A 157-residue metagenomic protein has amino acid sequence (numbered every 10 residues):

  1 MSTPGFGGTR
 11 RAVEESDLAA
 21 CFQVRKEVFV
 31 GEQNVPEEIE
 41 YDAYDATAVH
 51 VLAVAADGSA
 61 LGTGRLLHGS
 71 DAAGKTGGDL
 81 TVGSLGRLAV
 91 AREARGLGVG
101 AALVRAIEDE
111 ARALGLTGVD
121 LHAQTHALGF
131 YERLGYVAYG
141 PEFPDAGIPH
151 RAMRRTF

Functional and structural regions predicted by a protein language model:
M1-C21: A short beta-loop-alpha structural element at the N-terminal edge of CoA-dependent acyl/N-acetyltransferase catalytic
M1-G8, D57, A73-G77, F157: Short, low-complexity, intrinsically disordered N-terminal peptides in bacterial proteins
V24-E37: Helix-loop element at the rim of GNAT/NAT acetyltransferase active sites that forms part of the acceptor-substrate
E38-G64: Conserved beta-hairpin
L52, S59-G74, V82-A89: Conserved beta-strand in the GNAT
V90, G96-D109, R133: Conserved acetyl-CoA-binding loop-helix of GNAT-fold acetyltransferases
V104, A111-Q124: Conserved GNAT acetyl-CoA-binding A-motif
D120-H122, E132, V137-R154: Conserved catalytic-core motifs of GNAT/GCN5-like acyltransferases
